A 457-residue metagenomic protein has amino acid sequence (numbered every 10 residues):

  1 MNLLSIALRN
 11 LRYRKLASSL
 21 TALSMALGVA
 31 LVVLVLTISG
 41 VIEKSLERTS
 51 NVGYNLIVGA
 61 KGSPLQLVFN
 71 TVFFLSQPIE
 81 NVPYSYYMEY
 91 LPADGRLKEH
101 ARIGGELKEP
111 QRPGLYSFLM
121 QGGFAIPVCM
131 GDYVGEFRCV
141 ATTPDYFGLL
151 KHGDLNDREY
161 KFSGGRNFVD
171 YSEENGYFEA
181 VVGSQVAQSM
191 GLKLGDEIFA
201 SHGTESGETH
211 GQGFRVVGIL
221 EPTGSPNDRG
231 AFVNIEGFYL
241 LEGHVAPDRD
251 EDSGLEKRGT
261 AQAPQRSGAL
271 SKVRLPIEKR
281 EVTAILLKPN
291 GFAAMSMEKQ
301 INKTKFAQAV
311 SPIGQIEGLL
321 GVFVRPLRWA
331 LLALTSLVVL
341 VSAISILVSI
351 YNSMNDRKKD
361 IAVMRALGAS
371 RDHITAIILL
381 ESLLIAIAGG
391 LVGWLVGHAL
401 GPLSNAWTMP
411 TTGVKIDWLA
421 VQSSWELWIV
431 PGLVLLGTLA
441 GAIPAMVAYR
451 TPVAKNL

Functional and structural regions predicted by a protein language model:
L3-R12: A short amphipathic helical element positioned immediately N-terminal to and/or at the very start of a transmembrane
A17-V41: Short, strongly hydrophobic transmembrane alpha-helices
L23-M25, R328-S349: Internal alpha-helical transmembrane segments of multipass membrane proteins, especially hydrophobic lipid-embedded
L36-L149, R274-L275, M297-I301, K305-Q308: Hydrophobic, regular-secondary-structure patches
D94, S117, E208-G213, I219-R328: Mechanotransmission and gating elements of multispan inner-membrane complexes involved in transport and envelope
V128-C129, Y133-D145, G153-D252: Hydrophobic secondary-structure segments that place a key small or acidic residue at a functional site
V338-S345, Y351-N405, G432-L436, P444: Transmembrane alpha-helical interface segments in multi-pass membrane proteins
L391-G432, A442-K455: Short helix-loop junctions at transmembrane helix boundaries
